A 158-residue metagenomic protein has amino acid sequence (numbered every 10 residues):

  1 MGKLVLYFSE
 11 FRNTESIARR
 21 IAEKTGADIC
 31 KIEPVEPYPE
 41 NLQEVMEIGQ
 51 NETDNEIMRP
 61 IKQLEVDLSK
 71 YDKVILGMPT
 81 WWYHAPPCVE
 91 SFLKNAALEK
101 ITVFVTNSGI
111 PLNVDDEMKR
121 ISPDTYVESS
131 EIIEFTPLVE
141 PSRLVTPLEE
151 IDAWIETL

Functional and structural regions predicted by a protein language model:
M1-L76, Y83-A85, E128, E149-L158: N-terminal beta1-alpha1-beta2 submodule of the flavodoxin-like/Rossmannoid cofactor-binding fold
F11, E36, W81-Y83, S108-P111 (+1 more regions): Solvent-exposed loop/turn segments at secondary-structure junctions within structured extracellular/periplasmic domains
E15-A18, P86-V89, D115, P141-L144: Conserved strand-to-helix beginnings and helix N-cap segments that scaffold or border functional pockets
R19, E23, S91-K94, R120: Short, well-ordered alpha-helices that flank and scaffold nucleotide-derived cofactor binding pockets
R59-E65, C88-K94, D115: A generic local structural motif
L68, L93-K100, S122-T125: Short, conserved loop/helix-junction motifs that constitute active-site signature segments in enzyme catalytic cores
P79-N95, K100-V103: Mid-chain, well-packed structural core segment of small domains
T102-T146: Short, glycine-/small-residue-rich phosphate/pyrophosphate-handling segment
